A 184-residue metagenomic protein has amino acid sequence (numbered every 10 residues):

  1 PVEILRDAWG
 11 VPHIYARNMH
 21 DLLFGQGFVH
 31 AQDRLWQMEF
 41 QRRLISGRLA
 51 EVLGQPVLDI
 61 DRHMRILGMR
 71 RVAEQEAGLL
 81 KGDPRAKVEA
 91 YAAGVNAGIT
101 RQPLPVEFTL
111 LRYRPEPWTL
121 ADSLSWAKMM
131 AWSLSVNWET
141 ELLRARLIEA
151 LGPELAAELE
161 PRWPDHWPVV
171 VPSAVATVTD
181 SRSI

Functional and structural regions predicted by a protein language model:
V2-I184: Substrate-recognition/specificity elements adjacent to catalytic centers across diverse enzyme folds
